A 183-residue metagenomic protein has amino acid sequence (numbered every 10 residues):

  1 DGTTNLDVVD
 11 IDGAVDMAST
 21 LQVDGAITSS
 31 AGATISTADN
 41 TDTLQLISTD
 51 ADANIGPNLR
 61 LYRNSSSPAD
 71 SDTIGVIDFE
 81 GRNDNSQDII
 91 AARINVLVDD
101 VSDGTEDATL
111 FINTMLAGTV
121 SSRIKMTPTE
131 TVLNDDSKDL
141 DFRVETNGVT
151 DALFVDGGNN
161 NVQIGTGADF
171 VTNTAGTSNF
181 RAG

Functional and structural regions predicted by a protein language model:
D1-D72, E80, N85, V98-D100 (+2 more regions): Intrinsic low-complexity, repeat-rich intrinsically disordered segments enriched in small/flexible residues
S86-R93: Amphipathic hydrophobic-ligand
